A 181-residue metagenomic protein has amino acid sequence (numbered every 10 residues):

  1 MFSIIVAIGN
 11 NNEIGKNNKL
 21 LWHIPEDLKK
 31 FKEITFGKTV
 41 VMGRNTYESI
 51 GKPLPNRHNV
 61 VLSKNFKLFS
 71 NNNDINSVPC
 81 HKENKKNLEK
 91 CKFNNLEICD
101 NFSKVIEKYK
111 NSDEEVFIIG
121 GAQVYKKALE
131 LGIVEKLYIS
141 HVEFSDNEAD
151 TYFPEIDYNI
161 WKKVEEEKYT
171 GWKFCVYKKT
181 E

Functional and structural regions predicted by a protein language model:
M1-E181: Enzymes that bind and transform nitrogen-containing heteroaromatic metabolites
